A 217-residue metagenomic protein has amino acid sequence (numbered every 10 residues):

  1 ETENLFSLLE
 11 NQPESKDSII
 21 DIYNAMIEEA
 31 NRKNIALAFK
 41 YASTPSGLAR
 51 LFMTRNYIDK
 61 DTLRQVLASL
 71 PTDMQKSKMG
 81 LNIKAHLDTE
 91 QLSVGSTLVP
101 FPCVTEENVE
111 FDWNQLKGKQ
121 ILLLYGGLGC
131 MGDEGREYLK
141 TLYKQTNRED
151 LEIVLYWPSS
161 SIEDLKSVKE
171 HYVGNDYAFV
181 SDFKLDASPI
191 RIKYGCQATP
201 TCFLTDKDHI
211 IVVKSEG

Functional and structural regions predicted by a protein language model:
E1-R32, A36: A non-transmembrane, solvent-exposed segment enriched in polar/low-complexity residues
E3, A42-M53: Amphipathic alpha-helical repeat scaffolds of TPR domains
N34, T62-P71, T97-N108: Alpha-helical repeat scaffolds
L81-W113: N-terminal "domain-start" segment that seeds a small globular fold
F111-L139, E152: Short active-site neighborhood of thiol/selenol oxidoreductases, capturing the structured segment around
E134-V173, L185-R191: Structural microenvironment flanking redox-active thiols in thiol-disulfide oxidoreductases
G174, K184-G217: Thiol/disulfide oxidoreductase modules built on the thioredoxin-like
